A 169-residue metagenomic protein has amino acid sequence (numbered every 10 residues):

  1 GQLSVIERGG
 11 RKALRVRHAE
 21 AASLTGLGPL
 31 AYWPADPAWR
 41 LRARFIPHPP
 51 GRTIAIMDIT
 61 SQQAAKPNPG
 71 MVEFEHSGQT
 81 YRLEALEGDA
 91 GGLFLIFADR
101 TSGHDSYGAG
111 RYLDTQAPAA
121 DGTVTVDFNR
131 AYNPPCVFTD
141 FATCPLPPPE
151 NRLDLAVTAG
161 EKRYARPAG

Functional and structural regions predicted by a protein language model:
Q2-K66: Surface-exposed beta-loop interaction hotspot
V5, K12-V16, M71-H76, L95-F97 (+1 more regions): Generic recognition of long tandem-repeat/solenoid scaffolds
I6-R11, A64-N68, E87-G91, A117-G122: Short, ordered beta-strand-loop transition motifs
R15-A22, F97-T101, N129-A131: Secondary-structure transition/turn motif
S23-T25, P50-G51, L83-E84, H104-S106 (+2 more regions): Short helix/loop capping segments that flank catalytic or ligand/cofactor-binding pockets
A65-S102, S106: Mid-length scaffold segments of soluble, non-membrane domains
R100-H104, Y112-A117, T123-T125, N129-G169: Extended, aromatic/histidine-rich regions of cofactor-dependent oxidoreductases associated with respiratory
